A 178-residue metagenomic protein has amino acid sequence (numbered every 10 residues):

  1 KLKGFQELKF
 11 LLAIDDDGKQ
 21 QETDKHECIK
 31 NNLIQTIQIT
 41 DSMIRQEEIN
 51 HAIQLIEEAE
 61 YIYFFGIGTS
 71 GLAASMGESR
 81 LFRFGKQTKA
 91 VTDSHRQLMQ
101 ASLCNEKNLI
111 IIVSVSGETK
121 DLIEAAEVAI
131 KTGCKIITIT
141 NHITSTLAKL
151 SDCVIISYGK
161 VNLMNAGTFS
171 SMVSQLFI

Functional and structural regions predicted by a protein language model:
K1-N50: HTH-adjacent hinge/linker in prokaryotic transcriptional regulators
E47-A59: Glycine-rich phosphate/diphosphate-binding loops that line cofactor/substrate pockets in enzymes
E57-F177: Glycine-rich phosphate-binding loops that contact phosphosugars or nucleotide phosphates
